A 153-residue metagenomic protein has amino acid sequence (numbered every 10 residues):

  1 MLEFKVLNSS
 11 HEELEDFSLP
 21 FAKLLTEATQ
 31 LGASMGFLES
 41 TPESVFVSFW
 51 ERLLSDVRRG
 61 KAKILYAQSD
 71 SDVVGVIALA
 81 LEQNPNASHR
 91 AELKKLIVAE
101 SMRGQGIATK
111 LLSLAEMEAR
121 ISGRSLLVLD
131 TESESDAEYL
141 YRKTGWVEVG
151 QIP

Functional and structural regions predicted by a protein language model:
F4-K95, A99, L112-L114, E118: Acetyl-CoA-dependent GNAT
A99-S101, Q105: Active-site acidic-Proline motif in GNAT/NAT acetyltransferases
R103, L127-E138: Conserved beta-strand-loop-alpha-helix junction that forms the acyl-donor binding cleft
A108, L112, E134-A137, P153: Short glycine/proline-centered loop/turn elements that form peptide/ligand docking sites
L112, A119-E132: Conserved GNAT acetyl-CoA-binding A-motif
S122, K143-T144: Structural motif
V128-E132, G145-P153: Conserved catalytic-core motifs of GNAT/GCN5-like acyltransferases
